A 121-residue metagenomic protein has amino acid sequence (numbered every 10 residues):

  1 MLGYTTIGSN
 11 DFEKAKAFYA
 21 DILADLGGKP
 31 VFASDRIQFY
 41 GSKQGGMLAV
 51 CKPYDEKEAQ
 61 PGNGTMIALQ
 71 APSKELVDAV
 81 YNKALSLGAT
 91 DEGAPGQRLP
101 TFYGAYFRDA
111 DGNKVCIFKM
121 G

Functional and structural regions predicted by a protein language model:
M1, Q60-N63, L99: Short glycine-enriched loop/turn motifs at secondary-structure junctions
M1-K16, I67, G121: N-terminal beta-strand motif that seeds the catalytic metal site of vicinal oxygen chelate
Y4-T6, A49, M66, Y106 (+1 more regions): Conserved beta-strand segments that form the floor/walls of ligand-binding pockets within enzyme and binding domains
I7-L48: Core segments of cupin and vicinal oxygen chelate
A15, Y19, V77, A84: Hydrophobic pocket/interface hotspot
L26, Y81-G121: Vicinal oxygen chelate
Q38, T65, T101-A105: Short beta-strand micro-motifs in enzyme catalytic cores
G41-Y81: Long, continuous compositionally biased terminal/linker segments
